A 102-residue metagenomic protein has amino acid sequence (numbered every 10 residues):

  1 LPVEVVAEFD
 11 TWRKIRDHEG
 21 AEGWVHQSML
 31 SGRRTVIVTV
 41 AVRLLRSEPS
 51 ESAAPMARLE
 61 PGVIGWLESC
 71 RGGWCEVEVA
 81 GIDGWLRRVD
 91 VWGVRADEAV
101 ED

Functional and structural regions predicted by a protein language model:
P2-R58, I64-W66, C70, C75-D102: Boundary regions of SH3-family modules and the immediately adjacent low-complexity/disordered segments in eukaryotic
